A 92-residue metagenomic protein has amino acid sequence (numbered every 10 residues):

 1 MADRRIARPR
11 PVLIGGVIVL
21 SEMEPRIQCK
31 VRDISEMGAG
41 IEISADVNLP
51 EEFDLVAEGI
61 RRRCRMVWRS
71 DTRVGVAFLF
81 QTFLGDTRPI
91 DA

Functional and structural regions predicted by a protein language model:
M1-A92: Structured alpha-helical
